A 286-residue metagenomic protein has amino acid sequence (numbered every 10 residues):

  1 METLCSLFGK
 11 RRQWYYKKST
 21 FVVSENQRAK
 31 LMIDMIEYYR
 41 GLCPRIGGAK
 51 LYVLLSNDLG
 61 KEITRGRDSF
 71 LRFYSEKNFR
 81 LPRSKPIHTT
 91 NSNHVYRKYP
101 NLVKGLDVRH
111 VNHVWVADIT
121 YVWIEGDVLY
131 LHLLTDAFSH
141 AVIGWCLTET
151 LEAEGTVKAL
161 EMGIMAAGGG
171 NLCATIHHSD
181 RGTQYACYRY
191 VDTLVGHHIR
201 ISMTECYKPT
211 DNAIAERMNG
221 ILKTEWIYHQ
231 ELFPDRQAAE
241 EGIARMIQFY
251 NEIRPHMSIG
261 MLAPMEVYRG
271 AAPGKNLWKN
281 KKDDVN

Functional and structural regions predicted by a protein language model:
L4-C5, Y15, M35-I36, L51 (+15 more regions): Mobile genetic element proteins and their domesticated derivatives, centered on retroelements and DNA transposons
C5, G9-H110, M265-A272: Basic, flexible linker segments flanking DNA-binding modules in nucleic acid-interacting mobile-element proteins
W14-K17, A141-W145, S202-T204, Y228-Q230: Short small-residue beta-strand/loop micro-motif enriched in glycine and branched aliphatics
R45, G60-I63, D107-R109, I124 (+3 more regions): Conserved, non-catalytic sequence blocks in retroelement Pol enzymes and Pol-derived host proteins
D68-L133, V157-M162, A166-A167, L172-A174 (+1 more regions): Mobile-element integrase/transposase regions, centering on the N-terminal DNA-binding/Zn-coordinating module
T90-H94, S179-R181, C187-V191, M203-T224 (+2 more regions): RNase H-like two-metal-ion nuclease catalytic core shared by retroviral integrases and related mobile-element nucleases
D136-A137, L147-E152: A short acidic/small-residue loop/turn micro-motif
V195-I199, I221-N286: C-terminal domain-tail junction helix/linker
